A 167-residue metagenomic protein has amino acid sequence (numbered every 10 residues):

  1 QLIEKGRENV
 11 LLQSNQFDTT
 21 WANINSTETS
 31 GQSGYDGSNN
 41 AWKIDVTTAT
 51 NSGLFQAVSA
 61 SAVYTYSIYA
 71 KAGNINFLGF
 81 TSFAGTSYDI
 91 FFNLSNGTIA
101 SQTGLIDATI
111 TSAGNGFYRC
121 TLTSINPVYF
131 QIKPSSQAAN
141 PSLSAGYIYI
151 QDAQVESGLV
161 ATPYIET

Functional and structural regions predicted by a protein language model:
Q1-T167: Extracellular and organelle-lumenal recognition/adhesion modules and their flexible linkers in secreted
